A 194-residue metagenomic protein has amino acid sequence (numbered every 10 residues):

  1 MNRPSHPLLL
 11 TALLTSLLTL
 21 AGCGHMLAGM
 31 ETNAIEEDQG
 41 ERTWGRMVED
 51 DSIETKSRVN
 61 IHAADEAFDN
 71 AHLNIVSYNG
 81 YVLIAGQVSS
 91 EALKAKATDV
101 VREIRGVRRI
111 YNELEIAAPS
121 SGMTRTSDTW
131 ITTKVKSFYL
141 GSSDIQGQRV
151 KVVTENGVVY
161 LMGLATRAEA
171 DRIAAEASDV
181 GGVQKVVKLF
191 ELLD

Functional and structural regions predicted by a protein language model:
N2-L8, G22-D194: N-terminal targeting leaders
T11-A21: Bacterial N-terminal signal peptides
